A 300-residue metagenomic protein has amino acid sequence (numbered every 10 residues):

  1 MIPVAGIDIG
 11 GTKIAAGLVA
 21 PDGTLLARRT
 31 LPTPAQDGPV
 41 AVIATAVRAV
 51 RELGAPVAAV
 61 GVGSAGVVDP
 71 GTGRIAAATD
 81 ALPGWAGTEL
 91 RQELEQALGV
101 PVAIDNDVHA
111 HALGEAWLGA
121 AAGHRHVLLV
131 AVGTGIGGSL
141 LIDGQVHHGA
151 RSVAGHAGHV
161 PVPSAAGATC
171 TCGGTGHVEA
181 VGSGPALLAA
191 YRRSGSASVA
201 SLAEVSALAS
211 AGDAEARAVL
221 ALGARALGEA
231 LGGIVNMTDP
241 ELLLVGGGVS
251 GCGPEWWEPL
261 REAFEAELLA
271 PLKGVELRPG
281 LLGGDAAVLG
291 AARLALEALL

Functional and structural regions predicted by a protein language model:
M1-A59, D69-R74, Q92-V102, G114-H126 (+2 more regions): ATP-binding/phosphotransfer module of carbohydrate and carboxylate kinases, centering on a glycine-rich
I14-V19, G66, I136-L141: Short beta-strand scaffold segments in enzyme catalytic cores
R74-A86: A charged helix-plus-loop insertion that forms the helical arch/lid used to bind and gate nucleic-acid substrates
I104-V108, A112: Short loop/edge segments at beta-strand edges and connector loops that shape dinucleotide/nucleotide cofactor-binding
H111-W117, G137-L140, H159-P161: Adenylate-forming
V153-A157: Structural signature of FAD isoalloxazine-binding scaffolds in flavoprotein oxidoreductases
